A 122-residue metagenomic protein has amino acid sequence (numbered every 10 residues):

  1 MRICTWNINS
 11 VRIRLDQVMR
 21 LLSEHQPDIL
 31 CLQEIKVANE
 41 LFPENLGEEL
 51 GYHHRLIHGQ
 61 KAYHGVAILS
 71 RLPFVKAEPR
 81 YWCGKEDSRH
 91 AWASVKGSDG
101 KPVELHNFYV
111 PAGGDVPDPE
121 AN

Functional and structural regions predicted by a protein language model:
M1-L50, Y63-V66: N-terminal, active-site-proximal structural segment of metallo-dependent hydrolase catalytic domains
E34-P117: Structured beta-strand-rich core segments of catalytic domains in phosphoester-bond hydrolases
D118-N122: Short, intrinsically disordered, charge-balanced linker/junction segments flanking boundaries in proteins
